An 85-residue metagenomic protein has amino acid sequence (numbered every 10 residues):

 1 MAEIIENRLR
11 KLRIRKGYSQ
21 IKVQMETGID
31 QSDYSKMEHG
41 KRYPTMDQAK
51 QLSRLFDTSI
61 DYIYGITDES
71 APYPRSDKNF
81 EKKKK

Functional and structural regions predicted by a protein language model:
M1-R15: A short, Lys/Arg-rich alpha-helix, primarily the initiator
N7, G17-Y18, P44-D47: Residue-level signal for the short linker/turn that defines the boundary of a DNA-recognition helix
R8, D33-K36, Q48, Y62: Residue-level recognition of specific faces of alpha-helices
R10, I21, K50: Residues within the helices of the helix-turn-helix
R13, Q24, S53: The alpha-helix within a helix-turn-helix
R15, Y64-K85: Short, charged recognition helix plus adjacent turn of helix-turn-helix-like nucleic-acid-binding domains
G17-H39: Short alpha-helical DNA-recognition segment
G28, D47-Y62: DNA major-groove recognition helix of helix-turn-helix/homeodomain DNA-binding modules
